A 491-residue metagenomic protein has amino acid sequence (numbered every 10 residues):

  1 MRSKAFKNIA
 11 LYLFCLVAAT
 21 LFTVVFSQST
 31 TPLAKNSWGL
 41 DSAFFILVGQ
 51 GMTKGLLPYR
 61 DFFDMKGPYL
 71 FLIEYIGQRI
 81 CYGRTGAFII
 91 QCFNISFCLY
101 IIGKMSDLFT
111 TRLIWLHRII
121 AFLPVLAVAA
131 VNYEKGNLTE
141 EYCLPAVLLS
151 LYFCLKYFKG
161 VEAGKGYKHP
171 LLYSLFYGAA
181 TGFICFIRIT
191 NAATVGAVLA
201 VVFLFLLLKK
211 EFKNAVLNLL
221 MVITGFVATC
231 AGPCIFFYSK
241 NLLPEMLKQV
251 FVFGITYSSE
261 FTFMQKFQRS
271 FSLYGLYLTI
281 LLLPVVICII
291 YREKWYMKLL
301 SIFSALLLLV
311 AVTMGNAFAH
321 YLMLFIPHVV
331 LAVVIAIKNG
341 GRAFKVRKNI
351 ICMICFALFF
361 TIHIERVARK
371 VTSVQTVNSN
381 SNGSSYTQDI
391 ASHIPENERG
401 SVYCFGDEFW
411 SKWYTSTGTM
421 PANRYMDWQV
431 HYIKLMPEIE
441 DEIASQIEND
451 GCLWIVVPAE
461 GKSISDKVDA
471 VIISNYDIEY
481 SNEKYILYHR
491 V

Functional and structural regions predicted by a protein language model:
I89-R112, L126, L149, F153: Transmembrane-helix motifs of polytopic, lipid-linked glycan transferases
Y100, Y274-L308: Hydrophobic, aromatic-rich transmembrane alpha-helices and their immediate juxtamembrane boundary segments
D107-T110, L148-F176, I280-Y296, I337: Membrane-interface transmembrane helices that cradle and orient dolichyl/undecaprenyl
N132-C143, F318-A319: Short acidic/glycine- and proline-prone juxtamembrane loop motifs at membrane-interface regions of multi-pass membrane
Y142-A163, Y177, T181, V202-L204 (+1 more regions): Specific aromatic-rich, kink-prone transmembrane helix
P170-I189, V195-A200, A228, A305-T313: Membrane-interface alpha helices of multi-pass inner-membrane proteins
A193, L308-L309, M314-I354: Hydrophobic/aromatic-rich transmembrane helices and adjacent perimembrane loops
V195, A200, S379-I433, E440-S465 (+1 more regions): Short periplasmic/luminal acceptor-recognition loop of GT-C membrane glycosyltransferases, typified by
